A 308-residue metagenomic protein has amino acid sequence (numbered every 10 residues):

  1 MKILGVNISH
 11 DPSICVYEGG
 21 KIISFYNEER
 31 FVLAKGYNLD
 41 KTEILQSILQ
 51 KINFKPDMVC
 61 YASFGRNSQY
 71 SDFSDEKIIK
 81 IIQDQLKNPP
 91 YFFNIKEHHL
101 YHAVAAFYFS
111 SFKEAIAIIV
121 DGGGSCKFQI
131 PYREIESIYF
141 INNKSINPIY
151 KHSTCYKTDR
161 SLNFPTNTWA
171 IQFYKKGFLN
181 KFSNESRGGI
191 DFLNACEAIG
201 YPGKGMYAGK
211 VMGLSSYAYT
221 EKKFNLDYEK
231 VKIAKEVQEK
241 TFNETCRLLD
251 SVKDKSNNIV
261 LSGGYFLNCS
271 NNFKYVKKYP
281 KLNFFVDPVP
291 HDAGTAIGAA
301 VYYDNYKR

Functional and structural regions predicted by a protein language model:
M1-R308: Short acidic/glycine-rich loops and adjacent helix/strand connectors that line catalytic pockets where negatively
